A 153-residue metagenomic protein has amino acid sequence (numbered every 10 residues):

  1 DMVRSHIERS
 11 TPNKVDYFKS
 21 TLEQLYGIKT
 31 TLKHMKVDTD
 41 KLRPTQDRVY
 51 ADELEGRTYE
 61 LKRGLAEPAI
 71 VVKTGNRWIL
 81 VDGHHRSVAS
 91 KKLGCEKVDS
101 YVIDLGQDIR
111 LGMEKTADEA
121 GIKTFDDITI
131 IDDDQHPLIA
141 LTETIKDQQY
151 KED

Functional and structural regions predicted by a protein language model:
D1-K29: N-terminal leader/domain-start detector
M2, Y17, E53-G56, G112 (+1 more regions): Exposed alpha-helical structural elements
V3-R4, T30, Y59, E67 (+2 more regions): Polar low-complexity intrinsically disordered regions enriched in Ser/Thr and small residues
I7, T11, Y26, K62 (+3 more regions): Generic secondary-structure transition motif, activating predominantly at the C-termini of alpha-helices
E8-V15, M35, G106, I131-D134: Intrinsic-disorder-associated interaction segments
F18-V81, H85, K91: Short alpha-helix boundary/capping and kink motifs at helix termini
G75-D153: Basic- and aromatic-enriched surface patches that contact anionic nucleotides/nucleic acids
